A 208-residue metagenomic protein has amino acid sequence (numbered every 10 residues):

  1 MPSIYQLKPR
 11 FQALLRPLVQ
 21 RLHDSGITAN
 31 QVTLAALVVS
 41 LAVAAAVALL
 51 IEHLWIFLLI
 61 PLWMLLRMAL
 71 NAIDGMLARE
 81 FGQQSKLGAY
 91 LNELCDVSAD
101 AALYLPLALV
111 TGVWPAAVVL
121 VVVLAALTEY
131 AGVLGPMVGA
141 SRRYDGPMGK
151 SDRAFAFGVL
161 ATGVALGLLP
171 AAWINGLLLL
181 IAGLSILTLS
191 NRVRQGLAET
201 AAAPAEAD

Functional and structural regions predicted by a protein language model:
M1-L62, A102-D208: Hydrophobic alpha-helical transmembrane segments
H53-A89: Glycine-rich active-site/cofactor-binding loop and its immediate structural neighborhood
M76-A116: Basic, amphipathic juxtamembrane/active-site segments that coordinate anionic phosphate or diphosphate groups
